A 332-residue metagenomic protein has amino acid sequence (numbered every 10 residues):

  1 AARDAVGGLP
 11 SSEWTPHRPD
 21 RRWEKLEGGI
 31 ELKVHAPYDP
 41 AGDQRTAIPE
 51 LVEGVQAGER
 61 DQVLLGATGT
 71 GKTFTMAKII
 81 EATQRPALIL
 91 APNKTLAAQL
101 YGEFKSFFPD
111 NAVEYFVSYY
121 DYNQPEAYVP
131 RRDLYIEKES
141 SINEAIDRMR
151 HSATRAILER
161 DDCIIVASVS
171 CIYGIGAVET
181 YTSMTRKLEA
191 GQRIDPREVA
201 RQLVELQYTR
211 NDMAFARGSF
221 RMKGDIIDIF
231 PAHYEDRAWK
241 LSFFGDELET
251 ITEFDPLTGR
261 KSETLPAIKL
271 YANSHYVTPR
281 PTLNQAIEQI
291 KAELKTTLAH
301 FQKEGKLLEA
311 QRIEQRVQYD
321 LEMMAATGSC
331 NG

Functional and structural regions predicted by a protein language model:
A1-G332: ASCE RecA-like P-loop NTPase motor cores that couple ATP hydrolysis to mechanical translocation on nucleic acids
